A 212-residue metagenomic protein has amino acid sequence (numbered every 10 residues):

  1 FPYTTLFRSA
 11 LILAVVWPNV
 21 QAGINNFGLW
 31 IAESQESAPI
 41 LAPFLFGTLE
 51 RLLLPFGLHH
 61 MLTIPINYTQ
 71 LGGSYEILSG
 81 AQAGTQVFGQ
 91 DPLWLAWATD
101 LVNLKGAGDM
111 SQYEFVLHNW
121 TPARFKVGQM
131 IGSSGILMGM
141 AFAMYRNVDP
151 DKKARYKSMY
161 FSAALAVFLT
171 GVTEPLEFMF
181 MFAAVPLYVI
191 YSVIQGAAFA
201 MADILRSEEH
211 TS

Functional and structural regions predicted by a protein language model:
P2-L6: Short, small-residue-biased leader/transition segments that mark boundaries at the very start of proteins
F7-A14, G47-L54, G135-A143, Q195-A200: Hydrophobic core segments of alpha-helical transmembrane domains in multi-pass membrane transport and ion-translocation
F7-S9, N19-V20, F27, E209-H210: Extended hydrophobic/Leu-rich segments
A10-P18, S34-A42, F56-G57, M130-S134 (+4 more regions): Hydrophobic alpha-helical scaffolding
A14-W94: Aromatic-rich transmembrane-lumenal/periplasmic boundary elements in polytopic membrane proteins
A32-L45, L52, S111-H118, D151-M159 (+1 more regions): Membrane-interfacial loop-to-helix junctions in multi-pass transporters
H60-N67, G72, F125-P150: Transmembrane alpha-helical segments in integral membrane proteins
E76-A81, D91-P122, L137-D149, S158-E208 (+1 more regions): Transmembrane alpha-helical segments and their short flanking loops that form helix-hairpins/helix-helix interfaces
